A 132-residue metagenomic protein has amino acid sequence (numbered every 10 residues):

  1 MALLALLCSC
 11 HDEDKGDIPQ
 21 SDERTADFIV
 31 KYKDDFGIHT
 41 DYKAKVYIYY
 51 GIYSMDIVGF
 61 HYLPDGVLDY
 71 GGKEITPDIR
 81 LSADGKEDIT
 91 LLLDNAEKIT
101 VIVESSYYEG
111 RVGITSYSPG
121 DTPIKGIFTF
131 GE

Functional and structural regions predicted by a protein language model:
M1-D12: Sec-dependent bacterial lipoprotein signal peptides
C10-T40, P123-E132: Beta-strand-rich domain onsets/edges
I18-Q20, D34-I38, I79, L91 (+1 more regions): Generic marker of residues within folded, mature protein domains
I29-K31, Y47, I102-E104: Residue-level recognition of well-ordered beta-strand positions that form the cores of beta-sheet-rich folds across
D35-G72, L93-N95: Short, ordered, surface-exposed loop/turn motifs in non-cytosolic proteins
G59-A83, I114-P119: Solvent-exposed serine/threonine-rich low-complexity stretches and specific carbohydrate-binding patches
G72, I79-T100: Short Pro-Gly-centered beta-turn/loop motif in secreted/extracellular proteins
D94-E132: Structured interaction patches on ligand/partner-binding surfaces of diverse proteins
